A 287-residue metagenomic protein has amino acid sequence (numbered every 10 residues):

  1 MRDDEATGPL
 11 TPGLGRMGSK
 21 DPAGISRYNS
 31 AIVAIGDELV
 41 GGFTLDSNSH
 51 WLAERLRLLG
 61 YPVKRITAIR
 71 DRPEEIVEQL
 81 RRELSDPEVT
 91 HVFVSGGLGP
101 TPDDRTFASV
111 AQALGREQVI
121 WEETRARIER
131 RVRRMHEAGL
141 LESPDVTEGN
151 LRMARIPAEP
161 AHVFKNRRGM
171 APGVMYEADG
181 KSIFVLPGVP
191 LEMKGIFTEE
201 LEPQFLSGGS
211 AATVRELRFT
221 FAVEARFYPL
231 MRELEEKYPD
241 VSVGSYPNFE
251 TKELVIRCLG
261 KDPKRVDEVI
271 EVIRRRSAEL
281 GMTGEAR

Functional and structural regions predicted by a protein language model:
R2-I32: N-terminal amphipathic/basic leader segments beginning at the initiator methionine
G24-D71, K264-D267, E271: Glycine-rich phosphate/diphosphate-binding loop of Rossmann-like nucleotide-binding domains
I35-D37, V94-P102, P187-G188, L259-K261: Glycine-rich beta-strand-to-loop/alpha-helix junction loops that act as flexible
R70-R81: Structural motif
E74-E75, E88, R105-S207: Proline/glycine-rich low-complexity loops and linkers
R81-V94: Short, structured active-site "lid" loops
A178-R276: An accessory alpha-helical subdomain
R276-R287: Conserved short beta-strand edge segments in small beta-sheet-based binding/regulatory domains
